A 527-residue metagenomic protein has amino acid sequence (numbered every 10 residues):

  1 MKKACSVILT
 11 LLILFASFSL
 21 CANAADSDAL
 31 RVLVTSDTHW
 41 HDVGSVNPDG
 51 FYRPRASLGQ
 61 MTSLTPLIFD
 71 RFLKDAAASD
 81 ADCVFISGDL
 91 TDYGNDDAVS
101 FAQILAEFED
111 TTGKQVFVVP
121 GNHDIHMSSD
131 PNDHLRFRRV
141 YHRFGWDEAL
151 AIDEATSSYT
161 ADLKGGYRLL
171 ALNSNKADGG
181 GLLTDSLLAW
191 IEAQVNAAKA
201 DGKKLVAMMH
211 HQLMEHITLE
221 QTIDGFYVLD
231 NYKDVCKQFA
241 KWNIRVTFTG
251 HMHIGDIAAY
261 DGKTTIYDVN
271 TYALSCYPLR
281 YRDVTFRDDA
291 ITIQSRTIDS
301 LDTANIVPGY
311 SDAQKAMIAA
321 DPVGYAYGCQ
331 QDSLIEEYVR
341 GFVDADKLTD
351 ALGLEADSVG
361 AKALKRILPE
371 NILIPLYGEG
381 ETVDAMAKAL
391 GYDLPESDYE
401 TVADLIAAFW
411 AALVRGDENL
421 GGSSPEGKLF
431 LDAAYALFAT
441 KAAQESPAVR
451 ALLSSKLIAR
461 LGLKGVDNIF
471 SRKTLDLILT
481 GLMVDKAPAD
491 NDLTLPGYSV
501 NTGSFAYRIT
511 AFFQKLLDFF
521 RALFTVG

Functional and structural regions predicted by a protein language model:
I8-S17: Bacterial N-terminal signal peptides
F18-D26: Sec-dependent signal peptide cleavage junction
A25, I306-G527: Non-catalytic terminal accessory segments
A25-N95: N-terminal active-site segment of His-dependent metallophosphoesterases
A29-D42, P54, G166-K176, M208 (+2 more regions): Active-site-proximal beta-strand elements of phosphoester/diester hydrolases
D37, G88-D89, G121-N122, H210 (+1 more regions): Active-site glycine-centered loops adjacent to acidic/histidine catalytic or metal-binding residues that shape
A77-C83, R168-L170, G179-Y267, G328 (+2 more regions): His/acidic metal-ligating clusters that form di-metal
D96-N196, G262-Y267, D283, I291-T292: Extended active-site neighborhood of metal-dependent phosphoesterases/phosphodiesterases
